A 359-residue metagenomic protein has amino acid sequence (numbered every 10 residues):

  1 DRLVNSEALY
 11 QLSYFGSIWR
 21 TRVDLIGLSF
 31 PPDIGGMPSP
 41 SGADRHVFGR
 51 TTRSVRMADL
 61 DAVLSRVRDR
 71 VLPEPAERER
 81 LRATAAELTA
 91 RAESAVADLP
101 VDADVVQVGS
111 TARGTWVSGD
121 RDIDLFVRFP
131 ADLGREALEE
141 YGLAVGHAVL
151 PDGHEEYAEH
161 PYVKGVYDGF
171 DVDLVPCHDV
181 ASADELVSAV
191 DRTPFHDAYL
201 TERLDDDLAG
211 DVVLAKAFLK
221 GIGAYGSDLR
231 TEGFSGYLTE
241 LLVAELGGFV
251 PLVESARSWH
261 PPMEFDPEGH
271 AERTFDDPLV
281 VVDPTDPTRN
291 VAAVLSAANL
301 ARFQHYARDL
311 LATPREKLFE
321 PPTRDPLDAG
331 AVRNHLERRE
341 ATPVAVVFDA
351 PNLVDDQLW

Functional and structural regions predicted by a protein language model:
W19-G27, P31-P32: N-terminal, intrinsically disordered charge-dense segments
P31-Q107, A112, S118, D206: N-terminal regions immediately upstream of nucleotidyltransferase
A92-A95, E140-E185: Conserved catalytic core of two-metal-ion nucleotidyltransferases
V127-A131: Short beta-strand-to-loop capping motifs
L133-E140, W359: Short, conserved charged micro-motifs
V175, A181-E202: Extended, alpha-helix-rich binding/interface surfaces that flank or overlap catalytic cores and mediate recognition
D207, V212-W359: Conserved nucleotidyltransferase catalytic core and NTase-mimicking acidic/glycine-rich helix/loop elements in nucleic
